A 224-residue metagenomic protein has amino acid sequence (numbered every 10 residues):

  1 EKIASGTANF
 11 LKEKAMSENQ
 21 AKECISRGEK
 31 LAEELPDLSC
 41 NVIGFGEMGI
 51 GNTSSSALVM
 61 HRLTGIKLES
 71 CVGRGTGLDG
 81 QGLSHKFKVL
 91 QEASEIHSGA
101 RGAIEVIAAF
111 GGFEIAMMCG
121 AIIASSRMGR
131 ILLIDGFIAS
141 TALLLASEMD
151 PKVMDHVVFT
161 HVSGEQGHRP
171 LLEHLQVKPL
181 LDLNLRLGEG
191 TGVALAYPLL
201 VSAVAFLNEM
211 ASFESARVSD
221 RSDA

Functional and structural regions predicted by a protein language model:
E1-A224: N-terminal loops that bind phosphate or other acidic moieties and the adjacent beta-alpha structural core
